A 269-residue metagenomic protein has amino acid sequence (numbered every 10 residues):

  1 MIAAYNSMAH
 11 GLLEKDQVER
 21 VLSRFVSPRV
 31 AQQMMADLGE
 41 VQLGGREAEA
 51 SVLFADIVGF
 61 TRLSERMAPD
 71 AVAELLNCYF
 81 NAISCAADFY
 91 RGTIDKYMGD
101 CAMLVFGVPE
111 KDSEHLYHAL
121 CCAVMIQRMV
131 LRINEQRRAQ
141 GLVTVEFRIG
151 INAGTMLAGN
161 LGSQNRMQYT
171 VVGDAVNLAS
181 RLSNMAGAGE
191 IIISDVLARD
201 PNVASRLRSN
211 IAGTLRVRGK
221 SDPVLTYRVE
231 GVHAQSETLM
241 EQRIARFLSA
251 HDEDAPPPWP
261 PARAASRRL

Functional and structural regions predicted by a protein language model:
M1-R24: Amphipathic coiled-coil signaling helices used for dimeric signal transmission
S7, E40-C121: Catalytic NTP-binding/metal-coordinating core of nucleotidyl cyclase/transferase enzymes
L12, D16, T61-R62, S180: Charged alpha-helical signal-transmission linkers that cap and connect PAS-family sensory domains
R20-R24, P28-S51: … and, occasionally, acidic/histidine-rich disordered N-termini of signaling adaptors
L76-G92, V108-I149, D174-A175, S180-S183: Alpha-helical scaffold within the catalytic cores of cyclic-nucleotide enzymes
V105-H115, I149-M167, A188-G189: Catalytic strand-loop-helix junctions within cyclic-nucleotide turnover domains
R138-L142, L161-G173, R208: Short, surface-exposed loop/helix-turn segments at secondary-structure junctions that function as lids/hinges flanking
E146, G187-L269: Intrinsically disordered, glycine/charged-rich C-terminal tails and inter-domain linkers that flank nucleotidyl cyclase
